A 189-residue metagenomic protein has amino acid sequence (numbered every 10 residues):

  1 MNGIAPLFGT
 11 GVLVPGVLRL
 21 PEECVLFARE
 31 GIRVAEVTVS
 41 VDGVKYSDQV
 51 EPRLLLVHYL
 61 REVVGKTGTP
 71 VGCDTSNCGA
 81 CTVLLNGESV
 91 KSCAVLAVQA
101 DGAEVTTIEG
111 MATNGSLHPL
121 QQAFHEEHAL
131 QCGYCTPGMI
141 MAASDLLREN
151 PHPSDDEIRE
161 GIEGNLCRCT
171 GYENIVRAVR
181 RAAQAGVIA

Functional and structural regions predicted by a protein language model:
A5, V12-V17, E22-A28: Acidic, Ala/Val/Gly-enriched low-complexity intrinsically disordered segments
E23-A189: Signature of N-terminal electron-transfer/Fe-S-associated modules in redox systems
